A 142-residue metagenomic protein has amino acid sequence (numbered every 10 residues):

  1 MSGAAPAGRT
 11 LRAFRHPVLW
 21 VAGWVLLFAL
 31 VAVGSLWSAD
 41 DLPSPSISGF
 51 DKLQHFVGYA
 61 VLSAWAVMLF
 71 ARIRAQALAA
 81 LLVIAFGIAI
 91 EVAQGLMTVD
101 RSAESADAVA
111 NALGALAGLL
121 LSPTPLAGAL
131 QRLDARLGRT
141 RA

Functional and structural regions predicted by a protein language model:
M1-S105, A112-A142: Bulky hydrophobic segments
